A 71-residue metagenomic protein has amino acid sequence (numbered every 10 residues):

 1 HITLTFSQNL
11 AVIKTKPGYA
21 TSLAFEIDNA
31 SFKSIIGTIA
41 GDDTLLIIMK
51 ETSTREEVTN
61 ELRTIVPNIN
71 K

Functional and structural regions predicted by a protein language model:
H1-T59: Non-DNA-binding regulatory cores of transcription-related proteins, predominantly C-terminal effector-binding
A30-I35, T64-N70: A common structural junction motif
K50, R55, I65-K71: Terminal helix-to-tail segments of small alpha-helical proteins
